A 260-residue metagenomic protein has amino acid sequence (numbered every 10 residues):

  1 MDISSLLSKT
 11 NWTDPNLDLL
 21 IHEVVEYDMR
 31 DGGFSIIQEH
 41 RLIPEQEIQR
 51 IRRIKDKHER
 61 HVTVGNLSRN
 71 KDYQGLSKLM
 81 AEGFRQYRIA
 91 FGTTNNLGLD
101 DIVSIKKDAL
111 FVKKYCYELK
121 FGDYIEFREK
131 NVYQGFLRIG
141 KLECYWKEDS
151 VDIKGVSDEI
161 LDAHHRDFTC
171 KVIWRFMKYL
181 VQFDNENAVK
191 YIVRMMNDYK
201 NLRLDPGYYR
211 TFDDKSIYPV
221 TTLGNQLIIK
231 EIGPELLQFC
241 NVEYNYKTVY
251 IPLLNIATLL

Functional and structural regions predicted by a protein language model:
M1-L260: Conserved acidic
